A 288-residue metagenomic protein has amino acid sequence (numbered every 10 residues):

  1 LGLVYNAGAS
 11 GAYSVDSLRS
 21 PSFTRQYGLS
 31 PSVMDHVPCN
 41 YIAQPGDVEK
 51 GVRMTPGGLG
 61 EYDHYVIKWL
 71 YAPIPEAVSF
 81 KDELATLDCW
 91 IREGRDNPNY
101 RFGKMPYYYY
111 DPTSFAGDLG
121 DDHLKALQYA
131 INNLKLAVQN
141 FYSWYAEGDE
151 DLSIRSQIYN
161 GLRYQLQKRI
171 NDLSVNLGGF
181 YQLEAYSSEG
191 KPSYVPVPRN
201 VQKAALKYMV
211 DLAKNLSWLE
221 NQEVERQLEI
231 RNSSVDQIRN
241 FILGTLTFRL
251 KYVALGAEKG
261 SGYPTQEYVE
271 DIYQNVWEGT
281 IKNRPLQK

Functional and structural regions predicted by a protein language model:
L1-A12: Conserved kinase catalytic-core segment
S10-K288: Conserved catalytic/binding loops enriched for acidic/polar residues
